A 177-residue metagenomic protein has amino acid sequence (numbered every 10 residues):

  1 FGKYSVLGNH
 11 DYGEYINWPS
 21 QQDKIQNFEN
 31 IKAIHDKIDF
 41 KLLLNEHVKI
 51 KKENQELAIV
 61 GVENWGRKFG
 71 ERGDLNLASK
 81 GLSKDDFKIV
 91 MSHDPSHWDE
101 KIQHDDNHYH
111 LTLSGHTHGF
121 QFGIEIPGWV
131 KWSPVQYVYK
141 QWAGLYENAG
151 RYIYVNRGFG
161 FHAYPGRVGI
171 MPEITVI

Functional and structural regions predicted by a protein language model:
F1-I177: Soluble catalytic domains of enzymes that build or remodel membrane lipids, polysaccharides, and related
